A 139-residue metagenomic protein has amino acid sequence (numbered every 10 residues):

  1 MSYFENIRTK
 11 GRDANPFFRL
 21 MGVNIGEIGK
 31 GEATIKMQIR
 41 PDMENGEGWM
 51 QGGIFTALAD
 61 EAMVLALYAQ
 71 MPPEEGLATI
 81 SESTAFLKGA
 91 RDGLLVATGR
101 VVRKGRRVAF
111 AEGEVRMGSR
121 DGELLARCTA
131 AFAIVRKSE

Functional and structural regions predicted by a protein language model:
M1-E139: Terminal targeting signals and extreme-terminal segments of soluble enzymes
